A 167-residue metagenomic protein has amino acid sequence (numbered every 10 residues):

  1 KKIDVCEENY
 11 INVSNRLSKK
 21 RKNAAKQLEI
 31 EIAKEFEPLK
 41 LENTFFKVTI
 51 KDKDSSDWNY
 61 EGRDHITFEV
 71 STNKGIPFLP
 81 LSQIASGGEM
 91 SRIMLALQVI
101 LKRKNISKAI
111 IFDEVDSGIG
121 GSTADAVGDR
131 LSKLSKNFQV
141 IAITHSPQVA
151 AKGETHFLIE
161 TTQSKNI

Functional and structural regions predicted by a protein language model:
K1-I111, S122, K133, Q163-N166: Conserved NTPase motor "head" modules and their coupling/switch loops across ABC/AAA+ ATPases, GTPases, and GHKL ATPases
S122-I167: C-terminal lobe/lid and adjacent interdomain/linker elements of RecA-like ASCE P-loop ATPase modules
